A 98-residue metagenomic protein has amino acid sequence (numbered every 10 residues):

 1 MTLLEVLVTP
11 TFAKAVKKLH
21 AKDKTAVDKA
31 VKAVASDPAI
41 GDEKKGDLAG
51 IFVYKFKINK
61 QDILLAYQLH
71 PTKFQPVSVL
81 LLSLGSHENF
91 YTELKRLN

Functional and structural regions predicted by a protein language model:
M1-A30: Arg/Lys-rich, positively charged N-terminal/basic patches that mediate binding to nucleic acids
T2-E5, F56-L64, Q68-N98: Enriched for short, Lys/Arg-rich terminal
K14, A33, N89: Active-site micro-motifs of SAM-dependent methyltransferase domains
L19, V34, L69-T72: Hydrophobic helix-cap positions at the C-terminus of alpha-helices in RecA-like/P-loop ATPase nucleotide-binding cores
K32-N59: A short, surface-exposed loop/turn module that caps and links secondary-structure elements
